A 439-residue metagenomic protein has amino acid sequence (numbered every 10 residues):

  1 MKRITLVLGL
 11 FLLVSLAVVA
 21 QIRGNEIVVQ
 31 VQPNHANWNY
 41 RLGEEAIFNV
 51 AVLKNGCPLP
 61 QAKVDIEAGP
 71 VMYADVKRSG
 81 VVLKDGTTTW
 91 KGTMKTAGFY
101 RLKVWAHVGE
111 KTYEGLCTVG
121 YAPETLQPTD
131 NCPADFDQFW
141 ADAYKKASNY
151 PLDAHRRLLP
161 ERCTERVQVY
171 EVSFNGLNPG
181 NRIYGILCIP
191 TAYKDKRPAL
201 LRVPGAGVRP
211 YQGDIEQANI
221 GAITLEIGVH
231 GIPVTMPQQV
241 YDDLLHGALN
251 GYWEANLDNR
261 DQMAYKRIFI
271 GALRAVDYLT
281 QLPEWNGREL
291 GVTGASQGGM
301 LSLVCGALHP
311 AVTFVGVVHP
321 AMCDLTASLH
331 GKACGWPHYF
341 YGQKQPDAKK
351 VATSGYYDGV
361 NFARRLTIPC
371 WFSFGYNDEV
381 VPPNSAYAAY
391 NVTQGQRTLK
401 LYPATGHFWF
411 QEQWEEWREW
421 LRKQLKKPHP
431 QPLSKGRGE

Functional and structural regions predicted by a protein language model:
Q21-V29: Proline/serine/threonine-rich low-complexity linkers at boundaries of modular beta-sandwich domains
N34-W38, S148-Y193: N-terminal cap/lid segment of alpha/beta-hydrolase-fold proteins
G185-L187, D195-A206: Short beta-strand element of the alpha/beta-hydrolase
R209-I270, A327-W336: Cap/lid segment of the alpha/beta-hydrolase catalytic domain
W285-A295: Alpha/beta-hydrolase fold nucleophile elbow
G299-D347, L401, W409-E412: Hydrolase active-site cap/lid region
L366, F372-F374: Short beta-strand/loop motif that positions the catalytic acidic residue of the alpha/beta-hydrolase fold
V380, Y387-P428: C-terminal catalytic histidine-bearing segment of alpha/beta-hydrolase fold enzymes
